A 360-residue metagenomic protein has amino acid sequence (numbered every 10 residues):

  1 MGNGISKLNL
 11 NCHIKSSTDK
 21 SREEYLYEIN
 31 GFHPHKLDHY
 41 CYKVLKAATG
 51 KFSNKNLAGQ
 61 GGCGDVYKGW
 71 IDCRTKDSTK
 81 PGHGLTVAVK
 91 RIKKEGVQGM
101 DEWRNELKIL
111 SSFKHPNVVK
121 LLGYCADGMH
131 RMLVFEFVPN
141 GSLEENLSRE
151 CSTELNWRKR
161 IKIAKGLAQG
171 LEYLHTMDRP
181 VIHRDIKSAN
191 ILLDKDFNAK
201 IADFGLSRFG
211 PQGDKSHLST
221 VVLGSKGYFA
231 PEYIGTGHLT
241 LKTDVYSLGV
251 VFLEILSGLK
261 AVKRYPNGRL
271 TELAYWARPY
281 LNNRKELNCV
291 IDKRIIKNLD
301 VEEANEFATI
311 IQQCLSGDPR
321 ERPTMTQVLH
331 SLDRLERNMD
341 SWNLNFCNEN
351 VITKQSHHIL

Functional and structural regions predicted by a protein language model:
M1-H35, D77-G84, L299-L360: Intrinsically disordered, low-complexity cytosolic regulatory tails and linkers adjacent to catalytic/signaling modules
Y67-K93: Glycine-rich ATP phosphate-binding loop
L122-M129, P139: Short beta-strand micro-motifs within the conserved protein kinase catalytic domain, predominantly in the N-lobe
V138-E150, E286: Structural motif in protein kinase domains
Q169-V181: Protein kinase catalytic-loop region centered on the HRD/HxD motif
D244: Conserved catalytic-loop aspartate of Hanks-type protein kinases
